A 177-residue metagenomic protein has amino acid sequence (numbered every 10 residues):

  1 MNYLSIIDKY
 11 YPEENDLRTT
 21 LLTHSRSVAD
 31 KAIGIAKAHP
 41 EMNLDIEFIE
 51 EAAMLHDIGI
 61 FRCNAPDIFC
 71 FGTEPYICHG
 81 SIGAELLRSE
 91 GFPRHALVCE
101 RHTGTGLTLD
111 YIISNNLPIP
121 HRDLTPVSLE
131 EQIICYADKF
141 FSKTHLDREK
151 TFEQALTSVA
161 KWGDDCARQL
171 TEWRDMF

Functional and structural regions predicted by a protein language model:
M1-I7, G34, F152: Active-site hotspot residues in diverse enzymes, especially metal/ion-binding acidic/histidine motifs
N2-H24, R62-G72: Active-site flanking loop/helix segments enriched in acidic
L4, V28-P40: Long, contiguous secondary-structure blocks with strong helical propensity
D8, A29, I33, G83-R88 (+1 more regions): Amphipathic alpha-helical segments within well-ordered protein domains
P12, E41-E153: Divalent metal-dependent catalytic cores for phosphoryl transfer on phosphate-bearing substrates
L21-A32, H79: Conserved, hydrophobic alpha-helical core segments of structured domains
V159-F177: Charged phosphate-binding loop/patch that engages nucleotide di/tri-phosphates or the phosphate backbone of nucleic
